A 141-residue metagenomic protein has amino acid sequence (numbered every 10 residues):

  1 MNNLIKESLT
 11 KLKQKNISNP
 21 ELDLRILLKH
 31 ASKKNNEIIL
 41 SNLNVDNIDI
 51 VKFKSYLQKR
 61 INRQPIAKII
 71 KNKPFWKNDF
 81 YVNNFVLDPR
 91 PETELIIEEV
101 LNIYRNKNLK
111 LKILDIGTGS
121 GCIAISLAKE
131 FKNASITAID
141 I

Functional and structural regions predicted by a protein language model:
M1-I70: N-terminal auxiliary segments of SAM/dcSAM-dependent transferases
K54-F131, I136-I141: SAM-dependent Rossmann-like transferase core, predominantly class I methyltransferases with a strong bias toward
